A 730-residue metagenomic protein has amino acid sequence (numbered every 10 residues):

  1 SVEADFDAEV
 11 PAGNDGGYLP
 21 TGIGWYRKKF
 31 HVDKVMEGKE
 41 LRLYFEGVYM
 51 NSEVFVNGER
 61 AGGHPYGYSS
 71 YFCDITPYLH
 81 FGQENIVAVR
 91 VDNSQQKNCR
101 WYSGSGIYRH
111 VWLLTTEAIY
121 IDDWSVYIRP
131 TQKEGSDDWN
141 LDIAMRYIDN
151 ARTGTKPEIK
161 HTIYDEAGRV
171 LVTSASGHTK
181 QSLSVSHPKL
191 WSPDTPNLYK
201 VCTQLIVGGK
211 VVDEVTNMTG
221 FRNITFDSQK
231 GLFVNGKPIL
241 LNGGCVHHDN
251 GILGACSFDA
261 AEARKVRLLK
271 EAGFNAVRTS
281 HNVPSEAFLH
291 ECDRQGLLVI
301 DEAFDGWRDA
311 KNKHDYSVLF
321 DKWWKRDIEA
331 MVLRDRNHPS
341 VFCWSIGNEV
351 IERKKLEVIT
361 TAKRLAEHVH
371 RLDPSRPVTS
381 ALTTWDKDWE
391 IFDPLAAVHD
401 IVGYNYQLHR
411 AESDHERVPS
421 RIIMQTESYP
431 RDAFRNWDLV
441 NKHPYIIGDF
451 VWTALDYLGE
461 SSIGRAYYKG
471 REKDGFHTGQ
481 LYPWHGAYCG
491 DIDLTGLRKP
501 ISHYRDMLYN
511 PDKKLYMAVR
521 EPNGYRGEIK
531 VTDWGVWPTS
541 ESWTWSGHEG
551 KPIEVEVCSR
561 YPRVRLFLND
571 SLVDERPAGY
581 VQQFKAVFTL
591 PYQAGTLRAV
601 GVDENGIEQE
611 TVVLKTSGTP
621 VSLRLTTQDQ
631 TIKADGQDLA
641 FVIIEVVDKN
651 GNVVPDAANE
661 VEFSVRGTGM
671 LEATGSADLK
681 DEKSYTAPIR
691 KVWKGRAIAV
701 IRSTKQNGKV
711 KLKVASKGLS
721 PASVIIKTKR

Functional and structural regions predicted by a protein language model:
S1-Y44, Q95, C99-I107, I119 (+2 more regions): Extended carbohydrate-recognition surfaces in non-catalytic/accessory domains of CAZymes and lectin-like proteins
E3-N57, G62-P65, F72, L114 (+7 more regions): Active-site-adjacent substrate/metal-binding segments within catalytic domains of carbohydrate-active enzymes
D15-W124, I148-D149, Y164-V170, M218 (+8 more regions): Accessory beta-strand-rich segments of carbohydrate-active enzymes
T21, Q96, I148, S340-W344 (+5 more regions): Substrate-binding clefts and catalytic carboxylate motifs of secreted carbohydrate-active enzymes
I75-P77, Q181-W191, A586-Y592, Y685-K705: Short, hydrophobic beta-strand segments
H80-G82, A144-D227, P591-G595, D603-E604 (+3 more regions): Extended acidic/polar, glycine-enriched regions that form or flank non-catalytic beta-rich accessory modules
G154-K160, D194-L198, P552-E554, R560-P562 (+4 more regions): Short flexible loop/turn segments that cap and initiate beta-strands
